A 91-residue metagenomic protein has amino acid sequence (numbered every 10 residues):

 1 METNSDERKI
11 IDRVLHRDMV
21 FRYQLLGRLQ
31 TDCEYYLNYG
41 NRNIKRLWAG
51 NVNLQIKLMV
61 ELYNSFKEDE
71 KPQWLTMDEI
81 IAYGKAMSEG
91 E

Functional and structural regions predicted by a protein language model:
E2-N43: N-terminal acidic leader/helix
L37-A49, K67-W74: Charged, low-complexity interaction regions
K45-Y63: Short secondary-structure subsegments characteristic of cysteine-rich extracellular domains
K67-E91: Amphipathic alpha-helical binding modules
